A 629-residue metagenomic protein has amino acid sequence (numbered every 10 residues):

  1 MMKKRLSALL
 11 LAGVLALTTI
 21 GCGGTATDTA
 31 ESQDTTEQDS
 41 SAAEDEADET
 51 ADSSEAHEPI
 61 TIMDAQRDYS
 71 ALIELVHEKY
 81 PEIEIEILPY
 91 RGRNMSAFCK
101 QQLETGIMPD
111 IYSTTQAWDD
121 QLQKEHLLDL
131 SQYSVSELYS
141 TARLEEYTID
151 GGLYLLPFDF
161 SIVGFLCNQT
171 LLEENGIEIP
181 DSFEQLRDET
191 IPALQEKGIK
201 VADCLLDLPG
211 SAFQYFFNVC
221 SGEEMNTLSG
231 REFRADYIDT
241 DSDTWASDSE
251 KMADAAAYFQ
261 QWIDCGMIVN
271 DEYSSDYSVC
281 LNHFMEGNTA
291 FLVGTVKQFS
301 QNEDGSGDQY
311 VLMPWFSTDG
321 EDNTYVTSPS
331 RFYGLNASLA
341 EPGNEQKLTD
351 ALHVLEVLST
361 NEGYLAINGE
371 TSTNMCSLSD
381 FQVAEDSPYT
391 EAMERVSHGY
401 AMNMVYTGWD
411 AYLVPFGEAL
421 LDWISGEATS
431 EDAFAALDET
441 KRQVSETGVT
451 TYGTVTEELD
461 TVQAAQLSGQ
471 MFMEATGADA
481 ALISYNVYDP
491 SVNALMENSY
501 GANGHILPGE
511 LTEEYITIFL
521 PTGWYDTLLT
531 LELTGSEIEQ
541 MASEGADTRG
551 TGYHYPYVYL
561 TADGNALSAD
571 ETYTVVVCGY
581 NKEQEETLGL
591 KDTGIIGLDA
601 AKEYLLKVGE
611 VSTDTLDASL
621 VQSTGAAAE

Functional and structural regions predicted by a protein language model:
C22-D119, I179, E321, D432 (+1 more regions): Conserved N-terminal structural module of periplasmic/extracytoplasmic solute-binding proteins
A65-Y69, G369-N374, T390-V444: C-terminal capping/gating helix-and-loop segments adjacent to ligand/active sites or protein-protein/ligand interfaces
E78-K79, N175, C265, D304-E370: Extracytoplasmic/periplasmic substrate-recognition and gating elements
D110, S136-L172, I191, G320-V326 (+1 more regions): A structural signal for short loop-to-beta-strand junctions that line the ligand-binding cleft of periplasmic/secreted
T115-G164, E178, R187, V311-P314 (+1 more regions): Hinge/lid segment of periplasmic solute-binding proteins
Y154, V163, R187-D243: Extracytoplasmic/periplasmic solute-binding protein
Y237-Y273: Glycine-centered hinge/linker elements that transmit conformational signals in sensory and ligand-binding systems
A435, E446-E629: Catalytic centers of hydrolytic enzymes
